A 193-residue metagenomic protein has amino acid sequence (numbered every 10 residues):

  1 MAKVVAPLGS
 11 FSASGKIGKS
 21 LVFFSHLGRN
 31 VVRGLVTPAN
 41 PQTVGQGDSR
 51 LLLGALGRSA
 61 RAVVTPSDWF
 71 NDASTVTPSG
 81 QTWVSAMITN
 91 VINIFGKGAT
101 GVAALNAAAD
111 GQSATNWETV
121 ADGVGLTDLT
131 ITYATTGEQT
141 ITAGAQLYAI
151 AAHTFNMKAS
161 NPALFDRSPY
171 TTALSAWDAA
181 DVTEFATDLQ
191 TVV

Functional and structural regions predicted by a protein language model:
M1-E118: Long, polar/Ser/Thr-enriched low-complexity segments that form simple helices or flexible linkers at protein ends
T75-V193: Charged linear interaction tracts used for macromolecular binding and regulation
